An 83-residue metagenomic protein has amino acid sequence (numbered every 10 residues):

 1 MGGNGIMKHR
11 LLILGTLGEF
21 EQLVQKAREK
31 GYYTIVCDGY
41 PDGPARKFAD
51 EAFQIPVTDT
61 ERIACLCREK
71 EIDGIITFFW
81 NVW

Functional and structural regions predicted by a protein language model:
G2-W83: ATP-binding N-terminal substructure of ATP-dependent carboxylate-amine bond-forming enzymes
